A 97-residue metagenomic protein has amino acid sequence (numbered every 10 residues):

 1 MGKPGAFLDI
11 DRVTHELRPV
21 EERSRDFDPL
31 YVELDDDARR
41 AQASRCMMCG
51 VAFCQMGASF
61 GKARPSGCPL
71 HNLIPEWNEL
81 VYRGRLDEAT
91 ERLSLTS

Functional and structural regions predicted by a protein language model:
M1-S97: Ferredoxin-type iron-sulfur electron-transfer modules and their immediate structural context
